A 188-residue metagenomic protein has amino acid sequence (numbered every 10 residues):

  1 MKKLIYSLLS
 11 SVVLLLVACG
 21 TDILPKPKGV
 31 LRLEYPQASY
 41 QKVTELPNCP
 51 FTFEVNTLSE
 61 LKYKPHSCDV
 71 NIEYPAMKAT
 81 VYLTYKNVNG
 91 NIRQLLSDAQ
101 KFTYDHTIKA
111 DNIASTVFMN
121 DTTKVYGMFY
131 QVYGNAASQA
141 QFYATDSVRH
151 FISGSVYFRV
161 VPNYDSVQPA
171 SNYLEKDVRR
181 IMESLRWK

Functional and structural regions predicted by a protein language model:
M1-L8: Bacterial N-terminal signal peptides that target proteins for export
L15-A18: C-terminal motif of bacterial Sec signal peptides marking the signal peptidase cleavage site
G20-I23: Bacterial signal peptide processing site
P27-P47: Post-signal peptide N-terminal segment of mature Sec-exported envelope proteins
Q37-V43, C68, T123-Q131: Short, hydrophobic/aromatic-rich segments at coil-to-beta transitions
P47-K101: Secretory pathway targeting signatures of secreted, lumenal, and periplasmic proteins
Q100-S155: Signature of long, low-cysteine stretches enriched in small and polar/charged residues
S155-K188: Surface-exposed amphipathic alpha-helical segments
